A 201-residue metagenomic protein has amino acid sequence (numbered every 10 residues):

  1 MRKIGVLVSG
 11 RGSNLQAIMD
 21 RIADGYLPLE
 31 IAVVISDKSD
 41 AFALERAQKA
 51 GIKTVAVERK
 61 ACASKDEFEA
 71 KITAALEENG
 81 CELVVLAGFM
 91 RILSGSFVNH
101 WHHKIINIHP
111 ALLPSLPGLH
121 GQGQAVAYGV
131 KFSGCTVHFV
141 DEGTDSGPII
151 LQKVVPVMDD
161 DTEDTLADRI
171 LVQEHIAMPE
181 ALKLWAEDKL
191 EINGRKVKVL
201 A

Functional and structural regions predicted by a protein language model:
M1-F42: N-terminal Rossmann-like dinucleotide-binding module
M1-V6, S36-T54, A74-L83: Non-catalytic terminal and connector segments of soluble metabolic enzymes
A32, E82, H103: Conserved acidic residues
S36-D37, K60-A61, K65-D66, N79-G95: N-terminal glycine-rich "phosphate-gripper" loop used for MgATP/nucleotide binding and carboxylate activation
V55-K60, I108: Short beta->alpha connector loops at strand-helix junctions that form conserved, small/polar/Pro-enriched
D66-T73: Charged helix-capping and loop-helix junction motifs
A87-K196: Donor/substrate-binding cores of folate-linked one-carbon enzymes
